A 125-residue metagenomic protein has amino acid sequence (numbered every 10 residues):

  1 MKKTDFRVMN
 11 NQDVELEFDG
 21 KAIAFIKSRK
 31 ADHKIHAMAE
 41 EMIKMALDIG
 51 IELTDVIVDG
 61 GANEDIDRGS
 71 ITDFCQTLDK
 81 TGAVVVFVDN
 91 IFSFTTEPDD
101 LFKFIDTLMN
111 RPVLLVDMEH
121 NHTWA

Functional and structural regions predicted by a protein language model:
M1-A125: Short, structured surface patches at the beginning of a domain
